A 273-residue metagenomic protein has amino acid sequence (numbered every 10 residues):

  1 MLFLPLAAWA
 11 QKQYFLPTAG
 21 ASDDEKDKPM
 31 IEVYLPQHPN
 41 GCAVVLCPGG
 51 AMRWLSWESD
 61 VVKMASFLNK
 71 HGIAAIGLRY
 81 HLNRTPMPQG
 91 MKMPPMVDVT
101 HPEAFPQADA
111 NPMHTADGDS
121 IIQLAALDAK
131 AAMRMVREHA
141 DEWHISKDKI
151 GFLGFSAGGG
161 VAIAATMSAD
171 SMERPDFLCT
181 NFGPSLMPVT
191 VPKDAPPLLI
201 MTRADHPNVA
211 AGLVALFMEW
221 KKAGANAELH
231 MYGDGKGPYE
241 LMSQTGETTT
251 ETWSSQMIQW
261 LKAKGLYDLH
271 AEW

Functional and structural regions predicted by a protein language model:
A10-H38: N-terminal cap/lid segment of alpha/beta-hydrolase-fold proteins
P29-M30, N226-W273: C-terminal catalytic histidine-bearing segment of alpha/beta-hydrolase fold enzymes
G41-G50: Short beta-strand element of the alpha/beta-hydrolase
W54-K63, Y80, A211-L213: The serine-hydrolase catalytic nucleophile loop
E58-G77, M218: Short amphipathic alpha-helix adjacent to the substrate-entry channel of hydrolases
K92-D141, Q256: Alpha/beta-hydrolase active-site loop
Q123-A195: Primarily recognizes the serine-hydrolase "nucleophile elbow" in alpha/beta-hydrolase and SGNH/GDSL folds
D176-G233: The feature captures the conserved acid-bearing segment of alpha/beta-hydrolase catalytic domains
